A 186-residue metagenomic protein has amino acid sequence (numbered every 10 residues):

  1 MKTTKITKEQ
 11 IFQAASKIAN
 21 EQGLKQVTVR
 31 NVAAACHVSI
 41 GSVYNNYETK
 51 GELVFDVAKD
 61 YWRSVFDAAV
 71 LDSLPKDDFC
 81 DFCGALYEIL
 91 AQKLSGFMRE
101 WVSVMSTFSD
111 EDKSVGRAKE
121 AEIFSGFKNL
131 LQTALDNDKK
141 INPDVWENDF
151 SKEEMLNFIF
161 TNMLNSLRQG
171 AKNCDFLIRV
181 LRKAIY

Functional and structural regions predicted by a protein language model:
M1-I6, D144-V145: N-terminal intrinsically disordered/low-complexity leader segments
Q10, A14, I18-E52, D56: Helix-turn-helix
I11-A19, Y61, L90, I159: Short hydrophobic clusters on alpha-helical segments that form packing/core surfaces in small helical domains
V54, A58, C83, Y87 (+1 more regions): Amphipathic, non-transmembrane alpha-helical scaffold segments
D56, V70-G96, K152-L156: Hydrophobic alpha-helical connector segments
K59-F66: Short, basic, alpha-helical segments at the C-terminal edge of helix-turn-helix-like DNA-binding modules
Q92, N129-D144, N148-Y186: C-terminal peripheral helix-coil segments that are non-catalytic and often amphipathic
S95-R99, S103, D112-I141, F150-E153: Amphipathic alpha-helical packing segments from all-alpha helical-bundle domains
